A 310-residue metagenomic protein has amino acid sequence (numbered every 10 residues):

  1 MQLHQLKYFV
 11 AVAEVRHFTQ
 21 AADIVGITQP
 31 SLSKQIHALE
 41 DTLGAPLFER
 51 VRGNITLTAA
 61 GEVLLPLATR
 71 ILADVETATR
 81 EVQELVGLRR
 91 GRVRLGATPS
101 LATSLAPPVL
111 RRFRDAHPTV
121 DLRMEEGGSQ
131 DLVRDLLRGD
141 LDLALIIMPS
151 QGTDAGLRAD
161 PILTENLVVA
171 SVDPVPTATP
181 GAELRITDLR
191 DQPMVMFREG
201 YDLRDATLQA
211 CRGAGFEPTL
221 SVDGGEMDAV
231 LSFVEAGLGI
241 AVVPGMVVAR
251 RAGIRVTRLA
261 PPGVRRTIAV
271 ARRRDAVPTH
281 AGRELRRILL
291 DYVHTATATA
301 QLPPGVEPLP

Functional and structural regions predicted by a protein language model:
V12-S31: Short helix-boundary/capping micro-motifs
E40-L57, E62: A short LG(V/I)-centered, amphipathic sequence patch enriched for acidic residue(s) preceding the LG motif
T42-L43, L64-V86, V109: Alpha-helical linker/hinge and terminal dimerization helices associated with HTH transcriptional regulators
R90-T153, G224: Central regulatory/effector-binding core of bacterial HTH transcription factors
L105, D173, V256-T299, G305: A late-sequence structural motif
G128-L141, I147, G200-T257, V306-L309: Hydrophobic hinge/microswitch elements
T153-P161, E165, D228-D275: Beta-alpha-beta core module
G156-M194: Flexible hinge/capping segments at coil-to-helix
